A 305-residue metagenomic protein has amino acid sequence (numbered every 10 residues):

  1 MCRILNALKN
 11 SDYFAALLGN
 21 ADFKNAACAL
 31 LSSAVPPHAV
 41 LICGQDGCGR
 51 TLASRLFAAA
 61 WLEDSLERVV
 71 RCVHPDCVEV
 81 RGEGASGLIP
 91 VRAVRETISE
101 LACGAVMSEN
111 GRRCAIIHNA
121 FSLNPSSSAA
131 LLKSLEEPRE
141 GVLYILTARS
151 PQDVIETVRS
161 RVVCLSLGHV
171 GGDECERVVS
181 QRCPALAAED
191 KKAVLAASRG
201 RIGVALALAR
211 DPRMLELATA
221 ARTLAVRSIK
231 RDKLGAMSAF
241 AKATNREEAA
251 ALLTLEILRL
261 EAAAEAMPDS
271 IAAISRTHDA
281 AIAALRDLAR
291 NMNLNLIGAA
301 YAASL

Functional and structural regions predicted by a protein language model:
C2-V69, E140-V142, R149-L255, L260-L305: Charged, glycine-rich active-site and insertion segments that engage polyanionic ligands
D12-A15, V80-L88: Acidic/glycine-enriched edge-of-secondary-structure segments
G19, R50, S86-V94: Phosphate/oxyanion-binding active-site loops and adjacent basic polyanion-contact surfaces
A27-L31, L88-C114, F121-S122, S126-S134: Conserved alpha-helical scaffold flanking the Walker A/P-loop in AAA+ ATPase domains
P37-C43, D76, V80, C114-I116: Conserved ASCE/P-loop NTPase catalytic core
S65-G82: Conserved catalytic segments around the Walker B and adjacent sensor/switch elements of P-loop NTPase domains
R68-V73, S108-G111, A187: Short helix-terminating capping/connector loops at secondary-structure junctions
N110-C114, R139-I145: Loop/turn-to-beta-strand initiation segments
